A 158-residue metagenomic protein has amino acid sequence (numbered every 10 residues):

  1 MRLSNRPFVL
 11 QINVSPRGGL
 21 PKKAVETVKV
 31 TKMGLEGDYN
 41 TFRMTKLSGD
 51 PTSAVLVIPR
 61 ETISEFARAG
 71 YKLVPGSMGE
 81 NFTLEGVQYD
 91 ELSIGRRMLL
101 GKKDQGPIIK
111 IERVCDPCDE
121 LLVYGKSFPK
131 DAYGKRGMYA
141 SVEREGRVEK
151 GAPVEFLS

Functional and structural regions predicted by a protein language model:
M1-S158: Metal-cofactor-dependent catalytic cores
